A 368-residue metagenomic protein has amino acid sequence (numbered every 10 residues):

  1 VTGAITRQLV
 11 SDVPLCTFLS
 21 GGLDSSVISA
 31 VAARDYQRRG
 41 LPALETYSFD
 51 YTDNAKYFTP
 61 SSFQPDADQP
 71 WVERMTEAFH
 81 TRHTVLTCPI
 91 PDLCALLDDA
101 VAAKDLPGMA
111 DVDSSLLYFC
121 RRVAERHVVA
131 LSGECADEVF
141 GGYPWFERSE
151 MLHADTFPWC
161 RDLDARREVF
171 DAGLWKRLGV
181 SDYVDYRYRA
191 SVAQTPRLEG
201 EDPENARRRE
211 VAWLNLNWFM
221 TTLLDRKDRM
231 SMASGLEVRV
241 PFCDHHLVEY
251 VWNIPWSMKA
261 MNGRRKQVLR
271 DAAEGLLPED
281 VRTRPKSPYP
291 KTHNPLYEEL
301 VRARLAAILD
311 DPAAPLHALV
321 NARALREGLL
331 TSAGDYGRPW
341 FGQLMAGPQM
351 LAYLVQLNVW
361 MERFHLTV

Functional and structural regions predicted by a protein language model:
V1-G40, E45-Y47, S132-E138, R239 (+1 more regions): A phosphate-binding catalytic loop at a beta-strand-loop-alpha-helix junction that coordinates phosphoryl groups
V1-I5, V27-A32, M75, A100 (+6 more regions): Structural preference for long, well-ordered alpha-helical segments in enzyme cores
V1-T17, R122-R126, A130, L223 (+1 more regions): Phosphate/ATP-binding catalytic cores across multiple sugar-kinase/actin-like superfamilies, primarily ASKHA
T17-S20, E45-D50, V85-T87, L131-C135 (+4 more regions): Short beta-strand segments
S25-I28, A55, D92-L96, E138-G142 (+3 more regions): Short catalytic/ligand-binding loop motif for oxyanion handling, primarily in non-cytosolic enzymes, centered on
P42-T52, T59-A103, D185, A190-L198: A conserved beta-strand->alpha-helix junction
V112, V129-L131, P158-V368: Adenosyl-5′-phosphate
F140-A165: A mobile, often basic/glycine-rich helix-loop segment that functions as the active-site lid/recognition loop
